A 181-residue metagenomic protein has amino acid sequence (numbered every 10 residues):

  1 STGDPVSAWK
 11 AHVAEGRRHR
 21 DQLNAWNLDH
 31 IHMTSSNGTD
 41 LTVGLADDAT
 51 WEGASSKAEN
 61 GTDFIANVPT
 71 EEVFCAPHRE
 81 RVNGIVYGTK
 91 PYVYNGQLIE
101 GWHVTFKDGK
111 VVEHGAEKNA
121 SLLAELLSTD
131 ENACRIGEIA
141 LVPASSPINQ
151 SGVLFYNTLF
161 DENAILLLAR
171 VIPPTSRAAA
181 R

Functional and structural regions predicted by a protein language model:
S1-N83: Active-site bordering "gate/hinge" segments that shape substrate access to catalytic or cofactor-binding pockets
N24-N27, R79, N95-L98, N132 (+1 more regions): Short solvent-exposed loop/turn micro-motifs enriched in small/polar/acidic residues
D29-I31, T39-L41, T70, V82-G84 (+4 more regions): Structural beta-strand/beta-sheet cores of well-ordered domains, especially the beta-sheet scaffolds that support
S35-N37, L45-D47, K90, G115 (+1 more regions): Short, structured patches in soluble enzyme cores that scaffold and shape functional sites
L41-G44, W51-S55, N95-Q97, H114-G115 (+1 more regions): Short helix/loop capping segments that flank catalytic or ligand/cofactor-binding pockets
A76-E125: Long, well-ordered mid-to-C-terminal structural blocks that present hydrophobic/aromatic surfaces
N83, E113-R177: Dual-mode signal for accessory low-complexity, basic/Gly-rich regions
